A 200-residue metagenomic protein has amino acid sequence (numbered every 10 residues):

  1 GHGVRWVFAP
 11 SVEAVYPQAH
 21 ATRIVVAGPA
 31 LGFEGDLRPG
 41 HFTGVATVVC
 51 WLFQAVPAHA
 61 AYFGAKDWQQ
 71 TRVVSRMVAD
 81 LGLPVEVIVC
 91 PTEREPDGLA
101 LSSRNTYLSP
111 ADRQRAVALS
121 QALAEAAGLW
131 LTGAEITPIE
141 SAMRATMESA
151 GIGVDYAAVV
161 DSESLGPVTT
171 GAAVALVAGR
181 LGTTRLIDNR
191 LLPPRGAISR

Functional and structural regions predicted by a protein language model:
G1-I152, V160, S164, T183 (+1 more regions): Nucleotidyltransferase catalytic core that binds NTPs
G3-V4, T170-A172: Short glycine/proline-enriched coil/turn segments at helix->beta-strand junctions
A157: Substrate/ligand-engaging "lid" and interaction regions
G166-V168, V174-R200: Short, basic/aromatic-enriched C-terminal tail that caps enzymatic domains
